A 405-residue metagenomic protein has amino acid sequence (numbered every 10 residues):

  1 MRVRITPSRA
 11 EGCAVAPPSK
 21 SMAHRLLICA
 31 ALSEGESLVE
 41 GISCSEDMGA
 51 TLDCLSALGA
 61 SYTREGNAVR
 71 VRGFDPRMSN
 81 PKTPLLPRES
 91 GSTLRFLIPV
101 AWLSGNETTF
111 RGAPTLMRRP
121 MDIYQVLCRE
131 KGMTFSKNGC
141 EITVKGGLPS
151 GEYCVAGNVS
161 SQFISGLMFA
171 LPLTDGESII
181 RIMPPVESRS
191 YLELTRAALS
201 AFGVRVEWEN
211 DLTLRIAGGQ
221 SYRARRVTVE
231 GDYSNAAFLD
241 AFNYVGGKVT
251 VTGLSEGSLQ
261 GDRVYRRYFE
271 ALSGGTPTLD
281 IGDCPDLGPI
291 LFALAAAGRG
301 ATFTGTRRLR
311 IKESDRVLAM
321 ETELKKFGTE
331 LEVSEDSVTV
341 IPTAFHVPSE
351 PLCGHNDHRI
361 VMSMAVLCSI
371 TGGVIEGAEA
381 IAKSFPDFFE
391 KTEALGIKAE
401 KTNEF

Functional and structural regions predicted by a protein language model:
M1-F405: Short, structured segments at the rim of ligand-binding sites
